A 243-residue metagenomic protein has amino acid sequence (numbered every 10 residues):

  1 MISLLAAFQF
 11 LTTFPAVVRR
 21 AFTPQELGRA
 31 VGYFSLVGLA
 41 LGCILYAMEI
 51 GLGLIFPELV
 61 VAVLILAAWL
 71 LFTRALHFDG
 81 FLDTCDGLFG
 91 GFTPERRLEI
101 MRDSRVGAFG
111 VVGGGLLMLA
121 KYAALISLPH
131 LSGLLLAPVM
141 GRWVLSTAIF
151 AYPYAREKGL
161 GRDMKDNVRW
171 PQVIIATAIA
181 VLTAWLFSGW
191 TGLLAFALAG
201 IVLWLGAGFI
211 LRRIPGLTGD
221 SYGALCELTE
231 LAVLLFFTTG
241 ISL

Functional and structural regions predicted by a protein language model:
M1-R74, F92-L98, D103-L243: Hydrophobic alpha-helical transmembrane segments
D79: Glycine-rich active-site/cofactor-binding loop and its immediate structural neighborhood
D86: Catalytic acidic motif of RecA-like/P-loop NTPases
